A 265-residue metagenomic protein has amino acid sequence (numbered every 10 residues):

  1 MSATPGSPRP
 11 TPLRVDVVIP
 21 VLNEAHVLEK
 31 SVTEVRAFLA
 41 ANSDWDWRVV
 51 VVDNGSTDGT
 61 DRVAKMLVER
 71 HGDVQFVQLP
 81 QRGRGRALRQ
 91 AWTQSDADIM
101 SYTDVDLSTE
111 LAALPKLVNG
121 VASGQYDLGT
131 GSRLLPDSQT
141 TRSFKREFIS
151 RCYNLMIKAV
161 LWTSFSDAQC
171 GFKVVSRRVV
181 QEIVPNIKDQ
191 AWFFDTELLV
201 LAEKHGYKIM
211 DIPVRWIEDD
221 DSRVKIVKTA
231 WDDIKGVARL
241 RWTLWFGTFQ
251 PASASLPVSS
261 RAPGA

Functional and structural regions predicted by a protein language model:
M1-A37: N-proximal low-complexity "stem/linker" segments adjacent to membrane-targeting elements
M1-R14, K158, W162-T163, N186-A265: Hydrophobic helical membrane-anchoring modules
H26-K30, D58-L67: Acidic helix N-cap motif at the loop->helix transition within catalytic regions of sugar-transfer enzymes
E34-D46: Short, acidic, metal-binding catalytic loop of nucleotide-sugar glycosyltransferases
S43-S56, V77-Q78: Short beta-strand/loop segment that forms part of the nucleotide-sugar
D53-D61, L107: A conserved acidic beta->alpha catalytic loop
D73, L79-S95, I99, L111-W192 (+1 more regions): Acceptor/aglycone-binding surface of glycosyltransferases and processive sugar-polymer synthases
